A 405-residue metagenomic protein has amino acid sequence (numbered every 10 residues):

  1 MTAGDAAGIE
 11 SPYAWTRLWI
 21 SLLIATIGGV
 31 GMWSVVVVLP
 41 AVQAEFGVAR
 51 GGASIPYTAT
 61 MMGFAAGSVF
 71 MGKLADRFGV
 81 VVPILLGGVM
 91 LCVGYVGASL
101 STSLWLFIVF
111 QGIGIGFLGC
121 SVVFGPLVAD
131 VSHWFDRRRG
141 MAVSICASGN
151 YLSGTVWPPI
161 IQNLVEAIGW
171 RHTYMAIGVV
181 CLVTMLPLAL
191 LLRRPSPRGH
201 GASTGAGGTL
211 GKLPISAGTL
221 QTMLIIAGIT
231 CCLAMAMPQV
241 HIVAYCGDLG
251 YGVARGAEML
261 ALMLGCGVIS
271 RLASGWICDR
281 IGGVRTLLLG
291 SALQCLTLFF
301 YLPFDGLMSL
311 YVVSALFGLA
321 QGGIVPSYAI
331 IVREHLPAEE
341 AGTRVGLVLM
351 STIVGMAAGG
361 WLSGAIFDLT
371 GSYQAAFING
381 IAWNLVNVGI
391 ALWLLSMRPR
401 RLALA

Functional and structural regions predicted by a protein language model:
T16-R50, S68-M71, W157-P158, M237-V243: Extracytoplasmic
T26, G94, L106-S121, I229 (+1 more regions): Hydrophobic core of transmembrane alpha-helices in multi-pass small-molecule transporters, especially MFS/SLC-type
V35-L39, T219-W276: Extracytoplasmic gate region of multi-pass secondary transporters
V42-Q43, L74-A75, V156-I168, C246-G247 (+2 more regions): Interfacial helix-cap and linker-helix signal at transmembrane-aqueous boundaries of multi-pass secondary transporters
A66-W105, C278: Conserved MFS/SLC helix-loop-helix module at the cytosolic interface between two early adjacent transmembrane helices
V82-V96, R285-F300: Structural signature of the two symmetry-related core transmembrane helices
Q111-S148, I331: Cytoplasmic helix-loop-helix junction between adjacent transmembrane helices in 12-TM secondary transporters
I145-C146, N150-R194: Helix-loop-helix hairpin linking two adjacent transmembrane segments in secondary transporters
